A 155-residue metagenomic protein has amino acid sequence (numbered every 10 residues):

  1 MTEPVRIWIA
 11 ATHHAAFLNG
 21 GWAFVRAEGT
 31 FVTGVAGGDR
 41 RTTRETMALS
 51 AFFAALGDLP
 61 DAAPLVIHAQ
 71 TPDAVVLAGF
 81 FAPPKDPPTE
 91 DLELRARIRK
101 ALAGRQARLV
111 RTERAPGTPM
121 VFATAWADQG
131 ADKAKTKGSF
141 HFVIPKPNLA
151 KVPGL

Functional and structural regions predicted by a protein language model:
M1-T46, D58, G154: RNase H-like nuclease fold core
T12-L18, F52-A125: RNase H catalytic domain
V25-E28, K85-P88, D128-D132: Short, low-complexity, polar/charged sequence segments that are solvent-exposed and flexible
G29, A103, R108-V110, V143 (+1 more regions): Charged, low-complexity intrinsically disordered terminal regions and linker tails
G34-A36, F53, E93-R97, T136-H141: Short, surface-exposed, polar/charged, turn-prone segments marking secondary-structure boundaries
T42-T46, D61, L102-G104, P145-A150: Low-complexity, flexible helical/coil segments
A125-L155: Charged phosphate-binding loop/patch that engages nucleotide di/tri-phosphates or the phosphate backbone of nucleic
